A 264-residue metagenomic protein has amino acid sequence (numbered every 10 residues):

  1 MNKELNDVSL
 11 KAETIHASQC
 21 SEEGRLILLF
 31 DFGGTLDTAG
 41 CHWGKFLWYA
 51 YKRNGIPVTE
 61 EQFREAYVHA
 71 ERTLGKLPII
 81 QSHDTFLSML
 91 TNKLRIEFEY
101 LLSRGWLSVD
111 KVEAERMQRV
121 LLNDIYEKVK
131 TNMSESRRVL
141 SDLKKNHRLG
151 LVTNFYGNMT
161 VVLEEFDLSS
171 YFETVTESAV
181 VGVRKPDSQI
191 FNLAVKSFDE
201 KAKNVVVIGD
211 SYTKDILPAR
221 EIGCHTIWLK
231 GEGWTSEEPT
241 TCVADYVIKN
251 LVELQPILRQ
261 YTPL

Functional and structural regions predicted by a protein language model:
M1-F30, E61, V109-V112, R137 (+2 more regions): Asp-based, Mg2+/Mn2+-dependent phosphohydrolase catalytic module
N2-S134, K145: N-terminal helical cap/lid subdomain that shapes the substrate entry/recognition surface in HAD-like hydrolases
